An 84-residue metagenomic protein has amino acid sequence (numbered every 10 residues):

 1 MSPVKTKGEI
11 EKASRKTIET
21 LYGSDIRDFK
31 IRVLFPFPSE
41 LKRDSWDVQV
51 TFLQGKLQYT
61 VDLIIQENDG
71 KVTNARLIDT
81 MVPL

Functional and structural regions predicted by a protein language model:
M1-F35: Short, non-transmembrane alpha-helical segments in secretory-pathway proteins
P3-V4, G8, D25, F52-Q58 (+1 more regions): Domain-level signal for compact, non-enzymatic binding modules
K7-E11, R15, S45, V72-T80: Generic alpha-helical hydrophobic packing signal
F29-N68: Exposed beta-strand-loop-beta-strand "reactive/processing" segments of non-cytosolic proteins
V61-L84: A short, surface-exposed interaction/processing loop segment used at functional sites
